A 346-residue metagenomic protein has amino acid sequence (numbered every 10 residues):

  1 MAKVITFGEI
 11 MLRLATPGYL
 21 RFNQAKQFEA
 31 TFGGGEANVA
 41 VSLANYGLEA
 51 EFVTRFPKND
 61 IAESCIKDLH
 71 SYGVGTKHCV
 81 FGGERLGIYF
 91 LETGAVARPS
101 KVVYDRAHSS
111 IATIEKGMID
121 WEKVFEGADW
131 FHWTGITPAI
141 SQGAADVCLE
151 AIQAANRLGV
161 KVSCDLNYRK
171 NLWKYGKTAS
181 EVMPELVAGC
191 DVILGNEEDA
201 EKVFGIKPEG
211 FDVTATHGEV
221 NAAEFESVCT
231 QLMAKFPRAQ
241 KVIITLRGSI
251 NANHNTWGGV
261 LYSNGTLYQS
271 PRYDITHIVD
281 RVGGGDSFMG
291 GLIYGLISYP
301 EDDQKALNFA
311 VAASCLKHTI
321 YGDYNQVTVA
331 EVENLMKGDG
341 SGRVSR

Functional and structural regions predicted by a protein language model:
M1-R21: Positively charged, low-complexity intrinsically disordered leader regions
R21-A40: Short catalytic helix/loop segments, enriched in acidic residues and glycine and frequently bearing histidine
N38-E49, G295-Y299: Alpha-helix C-terminal capping segments
E49-I136, V332-R346: Conserved N-terminal subdomain of the carbohydrate kinase-like
A50, T76, V162-S163, L194: Hydrophobic beta-strand scaffold residues
A154-K161, F236-Q240: A short helix->loop->beta-strand "cap" motif at the edges of active sites that frequently abuts
L172-N264: Conserved phosphate/ATP/ADP-binding segment of small-molecule kinases
A252, Y268-D339: Conserved post-catalytic alpha-helical subdomain immediately downstream of the catalytic base and nucleotide-binding
